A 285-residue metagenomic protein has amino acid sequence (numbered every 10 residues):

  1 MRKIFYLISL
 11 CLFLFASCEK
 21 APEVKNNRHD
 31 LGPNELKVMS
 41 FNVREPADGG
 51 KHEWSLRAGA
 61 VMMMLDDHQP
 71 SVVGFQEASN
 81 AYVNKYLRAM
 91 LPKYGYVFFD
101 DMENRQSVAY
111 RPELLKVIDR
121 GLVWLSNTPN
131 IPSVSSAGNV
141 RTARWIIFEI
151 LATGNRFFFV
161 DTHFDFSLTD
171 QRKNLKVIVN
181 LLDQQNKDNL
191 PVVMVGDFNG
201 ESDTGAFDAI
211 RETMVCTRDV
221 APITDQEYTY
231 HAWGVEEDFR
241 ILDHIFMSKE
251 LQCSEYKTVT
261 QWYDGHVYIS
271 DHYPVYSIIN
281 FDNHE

Functional and structural regions predicted by a protein language model:
M1-I4, E19: Positively charged n-region of N-terminal signal peptides that target proteins for export
L7-F15: Bacterial N-terminal signal peptides
F15-A89, K176-V177, D282-E285: N-terminal, active-site-proximal structural segment of metallo-dependent hydrolase catalytic domains
N26, L168-D170, N180-V192, G200-E285: Metal-dependent phosphoester-hydrolase catalytic domains
N27-D30, V72, Q76-F158, E255-V259: Structured beta-strand-rich core segments of catalytic domains in phosphoester-bond hydrolases
E35-A47, D119-V123, W145, N155-D165: Active-site-proximal beta-strand elements of phosphoester/diester hydrolases
F41-V43, E77, T162-F164, G196-F198 (+1 more regions): Active-site metal-binding loops of divalent metal-dependent hydrolases
G74-Q76, F99, V193-D197, T217-D219: Active-site neighborhood of phospho(di)ester-bond hydrolases with catalytic His/Asp-centered motifs
